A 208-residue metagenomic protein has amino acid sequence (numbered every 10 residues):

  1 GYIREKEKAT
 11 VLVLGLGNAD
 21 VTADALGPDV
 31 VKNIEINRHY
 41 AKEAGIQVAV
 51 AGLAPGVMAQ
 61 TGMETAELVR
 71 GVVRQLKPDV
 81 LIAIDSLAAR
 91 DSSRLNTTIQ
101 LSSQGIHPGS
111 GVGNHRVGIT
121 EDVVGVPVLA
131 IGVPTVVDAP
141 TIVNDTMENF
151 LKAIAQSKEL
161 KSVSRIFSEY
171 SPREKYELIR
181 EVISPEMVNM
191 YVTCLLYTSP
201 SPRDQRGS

Functional and structural regions predicted by a protein language model:
G1-A9: Extended, charged alpha/beta regions that create polyanion-binding interfaces
T10-D20, G52-G56: Short glycine-rich or small-residue beta-strand-to-loop segments that form or flank ligand, phosphate, metal/Fe-S
N18-I46: Glycine-rich phosphate/diphosphate-binding loop of Rossmann-like nucleotide-binding domains
K32-E35, T98-V123, A155-S162: Gly/Ser/Thr-rich active-site loops/lids in small-molecule metabolic enzymes that frequently grip phosphoryl groups
V50-V72: A structural-propensity feature for long, helix-poor, extended segments
A66-V117: Glycine-rich phosphate-binding loop
E148-P185: Long, charge-rich alpha-helical interaction segments
Y197-P202: Conserved small/polar residues in nucleotide/adenosyl-binding loops
